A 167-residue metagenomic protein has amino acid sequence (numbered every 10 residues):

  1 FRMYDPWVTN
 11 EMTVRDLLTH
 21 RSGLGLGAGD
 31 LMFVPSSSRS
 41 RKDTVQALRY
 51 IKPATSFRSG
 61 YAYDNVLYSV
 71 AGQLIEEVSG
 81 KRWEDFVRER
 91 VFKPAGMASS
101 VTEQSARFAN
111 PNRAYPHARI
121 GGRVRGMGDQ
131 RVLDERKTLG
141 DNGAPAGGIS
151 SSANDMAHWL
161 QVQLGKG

Functional and structural regions predicted by a protein language model:
F1-M3: Acidic helix-start/capping segments at beta-turn-to-alpha-helix junctions
P6-G167: Short, surface-exposed loop or secondary-structure junction motifs that flank catalytic or metal-binding residues
